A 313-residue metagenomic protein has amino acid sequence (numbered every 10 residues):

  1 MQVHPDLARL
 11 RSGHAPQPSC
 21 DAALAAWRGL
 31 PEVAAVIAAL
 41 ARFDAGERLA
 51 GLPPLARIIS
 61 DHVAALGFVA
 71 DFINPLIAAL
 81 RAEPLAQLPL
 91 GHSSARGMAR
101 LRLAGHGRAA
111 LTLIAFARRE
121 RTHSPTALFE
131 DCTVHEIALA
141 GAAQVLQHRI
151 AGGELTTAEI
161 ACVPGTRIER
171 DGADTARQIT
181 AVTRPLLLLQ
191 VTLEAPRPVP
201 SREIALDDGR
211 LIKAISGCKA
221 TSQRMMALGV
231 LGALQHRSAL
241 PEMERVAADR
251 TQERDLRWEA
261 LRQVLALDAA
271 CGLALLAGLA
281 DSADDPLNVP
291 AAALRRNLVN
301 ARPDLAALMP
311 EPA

Functional and structural regions predicted by a protein language model:
M1-V3, R9-A110: A short, N-terminal "cap"/entry segment at the start of jelly-roll beta-barrel domains of the cupin/DSBH fold
A109-E130, A161-V163, R170-A173: Conserved short histidine dyad/triad with adjacent acidic residue
E130-A151: Glycine- and acidic-residue-biased ligand/ion/polar-headgroup-sensing regions
V134-E136, V182-S201: A short hydrophobic beta-strand segment most commonly corresponding to one strand of the jelly-roll/cupin
V134-H135, I150-A181: Short acidic-glycine-tyrosine-enriched beta hairpin
L206-I212, H236-A248, A269-A280, R302-E311: Amphipathic alpha-helical scaffolding segments comprising HEAT/armadillo-like alpha-solenoid repeats
A220, G232-L240, E253, L265 (+3 more regions): Alpha-helix initiation and capping sites
M225-L234, R257-L267, V289-N300: Structural detector for internal amphipathic alpha-helices that build alpha-solenoid repeat scaffolds
